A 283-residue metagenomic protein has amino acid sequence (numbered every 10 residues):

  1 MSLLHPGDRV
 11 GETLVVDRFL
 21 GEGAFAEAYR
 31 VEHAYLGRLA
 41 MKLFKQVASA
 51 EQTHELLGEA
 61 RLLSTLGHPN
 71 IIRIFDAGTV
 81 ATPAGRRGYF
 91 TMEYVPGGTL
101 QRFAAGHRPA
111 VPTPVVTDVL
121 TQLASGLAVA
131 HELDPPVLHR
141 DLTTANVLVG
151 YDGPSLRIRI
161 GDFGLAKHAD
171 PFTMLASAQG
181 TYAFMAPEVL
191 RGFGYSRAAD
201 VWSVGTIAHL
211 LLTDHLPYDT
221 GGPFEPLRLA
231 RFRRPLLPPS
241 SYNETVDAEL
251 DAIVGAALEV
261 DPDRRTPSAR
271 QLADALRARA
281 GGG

Functional and structural regions predicted by a protein language model:
E32-R38: Conserved N-lobe loop of protein kinases adjacent to the ATP-binding glycine-rich P-loop
K45-T65: AlphaC helix of the eukaryotic protein kinase fold
A77: Activation-segment/catalytic-loop signature of the eukaryotic protein kinase fold
P83-T99: Conserved short submotifs of the Hanks-type protein kinase catalytic core that shape the nucleotide-binding pocket
V119-L120: Activation segment signature within eukaryotic-like protein kinase domains
S125-V137: Protein kinase catalytic-loop region centered on the HRD/HxD motif
D200: Conserved catalytic-loop aspartate of Hanks-type protein kinases
